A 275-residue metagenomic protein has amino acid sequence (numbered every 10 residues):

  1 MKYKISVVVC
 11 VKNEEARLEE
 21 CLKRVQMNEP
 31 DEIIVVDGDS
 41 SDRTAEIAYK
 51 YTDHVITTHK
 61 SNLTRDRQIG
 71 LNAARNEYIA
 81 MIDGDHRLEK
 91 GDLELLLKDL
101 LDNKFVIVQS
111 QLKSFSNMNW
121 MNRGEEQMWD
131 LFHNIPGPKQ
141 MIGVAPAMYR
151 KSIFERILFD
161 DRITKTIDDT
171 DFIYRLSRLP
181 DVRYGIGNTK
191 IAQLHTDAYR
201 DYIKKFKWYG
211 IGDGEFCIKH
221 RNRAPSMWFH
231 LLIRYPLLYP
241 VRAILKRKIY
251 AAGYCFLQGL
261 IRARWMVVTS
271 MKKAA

Functional and structural regions predicted by a protein language model:
N13-M27: Short, well-formed alpha-helical segments that are part of the catalytic scaffolds of diverse glycosyltransferases
R24, D37-A45, H86: A conserved acidic beta->alpha catalytic loop
T58-A74, L95: Glycine-rich, basic loop-to-helix element that forms the pyrophosphate-binding segment of sugar-nucleotide handling
I79: Short aromatic/hydrophobic "clamp" motif used to bind/position activated sugar donors
R87, G91-M121: Conserved donor NDP-sugar-binding/catalytic core segment of glycosyltransferases
S114-N117, D130-Y149, T164-K165: A recurrent flexible, glycine/aromatic-enriched loop bordering the glycosyltransferase active site that acts as
K165-Y174: Acidic donor-binding loop at a coil-to-helix junction in glycosyltransferase catalytic cores that engages
K205-G212, I218, N222-A275: Non-catalytic, C-terminal membrane-associated alpha-helical segments of glycosyltransferases
